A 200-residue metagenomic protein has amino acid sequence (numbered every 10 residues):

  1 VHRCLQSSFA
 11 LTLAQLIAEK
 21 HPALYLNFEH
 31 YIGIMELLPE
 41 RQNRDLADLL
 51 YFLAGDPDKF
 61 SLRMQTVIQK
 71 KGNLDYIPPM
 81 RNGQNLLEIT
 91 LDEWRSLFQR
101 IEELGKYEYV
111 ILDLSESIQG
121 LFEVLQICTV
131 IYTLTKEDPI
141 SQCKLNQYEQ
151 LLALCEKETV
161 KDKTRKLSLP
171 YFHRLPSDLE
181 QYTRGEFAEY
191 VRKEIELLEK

Functional and structural regions predicted by a protein language model:
V1-H30: Walker A/P-loop phosphate-binding motif and the immediately C-terminal alpha-helix
H2-L5, R81-T90, S117-G120, E137-S141: Short acidic, S/G/P-rich loop/turn micro-motifs used as interaction or catalytic elements
E19-Y76: Phosphate-binding loop that captures ATP/GTP phosphates
Y25-N27, Y76-P78, T133, K166-S168: Structural signal for conserved beta-strand scaffold positions within catalytic alpha/beta enzyme cores
E36-R44, N85-E88, S177-E180: Short, flexible/disordered intra-domain loops and linkers
D56-K70, P78-L114: Cytosolic-facing regulatory segments adjacent to core modules
S96-T183: Conserved catalytic-core segment of NTP-binding enzymes
L179-K200: NTP-binding/hydrolysis catalytic cores, primarily Walker-type P-loop NTPases
